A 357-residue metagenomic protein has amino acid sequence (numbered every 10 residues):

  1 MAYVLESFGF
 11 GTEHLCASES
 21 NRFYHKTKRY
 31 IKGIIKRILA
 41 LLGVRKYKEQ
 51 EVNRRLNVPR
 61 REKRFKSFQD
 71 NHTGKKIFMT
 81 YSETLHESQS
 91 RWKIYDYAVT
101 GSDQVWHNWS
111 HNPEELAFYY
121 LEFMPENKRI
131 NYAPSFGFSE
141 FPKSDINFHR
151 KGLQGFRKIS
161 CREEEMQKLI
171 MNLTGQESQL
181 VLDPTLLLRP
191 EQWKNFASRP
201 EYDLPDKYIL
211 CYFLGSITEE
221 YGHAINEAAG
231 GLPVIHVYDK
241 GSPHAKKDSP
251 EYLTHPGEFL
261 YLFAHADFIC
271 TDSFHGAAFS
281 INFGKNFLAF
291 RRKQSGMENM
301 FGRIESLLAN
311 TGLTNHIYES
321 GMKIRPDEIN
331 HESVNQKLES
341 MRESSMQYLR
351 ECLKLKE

Functional and structural regions predicted by a protein language model:
M1-E357: Active-site anion-handling motifs in enzyme catalytic cores
